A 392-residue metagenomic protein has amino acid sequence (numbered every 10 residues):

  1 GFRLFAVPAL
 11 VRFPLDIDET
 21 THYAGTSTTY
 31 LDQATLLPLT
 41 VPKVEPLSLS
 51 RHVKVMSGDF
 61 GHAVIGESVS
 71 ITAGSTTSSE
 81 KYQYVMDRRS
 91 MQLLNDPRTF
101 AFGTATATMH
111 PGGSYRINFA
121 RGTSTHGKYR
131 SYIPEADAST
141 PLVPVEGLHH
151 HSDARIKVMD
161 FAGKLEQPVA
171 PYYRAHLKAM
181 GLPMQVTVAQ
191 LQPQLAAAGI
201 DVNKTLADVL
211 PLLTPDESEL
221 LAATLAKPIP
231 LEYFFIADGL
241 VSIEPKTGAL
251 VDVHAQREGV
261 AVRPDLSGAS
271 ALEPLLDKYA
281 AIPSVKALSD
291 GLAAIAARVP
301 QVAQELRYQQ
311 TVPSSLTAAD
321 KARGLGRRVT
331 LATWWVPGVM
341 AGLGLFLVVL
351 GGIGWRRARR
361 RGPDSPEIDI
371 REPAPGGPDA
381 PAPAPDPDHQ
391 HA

Functional and structural regions predicted by a protein language model:
G1-Y132, R257, A294, R298-G342 (+1 more regions): Extracellular or lumenal secretory-pathway regions
H22, P171-Y172, K278: Intrinsically disordered, low-complexity N-terminal regions enriched in serine/proline/glycine with scattered basic
T29, A107, H151, A380-P383: Intrinsically disordered, low-complexity, compositionally biased regions/tails
L47, H52-M56, G61-G66, I71-G74 (+1 more regions): Extended beta-strand-rich segments in extracellular/periplasmic secretory proteins, especially within noncatalytic
Y172-R174, P264-L266, D388: Short conserved micro-motifs at the rims of enzyme active sites and ligand-binding pockets
T224-T333, G344-L347: Membrane-proximal extracellular "stem/stalk" segments of glycoproteins immediately N-terminal to a transmembrane helix
R359-A392: Cytoplasmic C-terminal tails of single-pass
